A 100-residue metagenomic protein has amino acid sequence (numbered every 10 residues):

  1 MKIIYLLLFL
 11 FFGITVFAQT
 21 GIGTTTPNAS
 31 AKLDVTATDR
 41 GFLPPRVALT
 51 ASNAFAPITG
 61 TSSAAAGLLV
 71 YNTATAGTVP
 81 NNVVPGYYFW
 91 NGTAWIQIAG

Functional and structural regions predicted by a protein language model:
I3-Y5, Q19-G100: C-terminal trimerization/auto-chaperone modules of long, extracellular attachment fibers and adhesins
G13-F17: N-terminal signal peptide c-region/cleavage motif recognized by signal peptidases
